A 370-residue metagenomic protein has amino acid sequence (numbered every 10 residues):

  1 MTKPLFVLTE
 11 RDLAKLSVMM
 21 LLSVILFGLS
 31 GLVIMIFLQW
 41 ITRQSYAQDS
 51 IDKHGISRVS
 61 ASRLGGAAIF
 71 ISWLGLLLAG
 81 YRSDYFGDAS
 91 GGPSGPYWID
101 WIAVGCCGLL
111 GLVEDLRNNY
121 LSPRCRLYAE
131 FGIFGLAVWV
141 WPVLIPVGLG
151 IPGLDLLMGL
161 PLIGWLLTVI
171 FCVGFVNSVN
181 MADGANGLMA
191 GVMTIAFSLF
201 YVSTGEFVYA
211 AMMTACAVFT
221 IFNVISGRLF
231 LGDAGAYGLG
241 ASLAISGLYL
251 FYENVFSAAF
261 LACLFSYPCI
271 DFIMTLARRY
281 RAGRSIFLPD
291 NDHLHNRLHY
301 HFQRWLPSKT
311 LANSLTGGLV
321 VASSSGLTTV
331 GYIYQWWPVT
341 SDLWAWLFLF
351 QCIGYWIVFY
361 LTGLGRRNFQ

Functional and structural regions predicted by a protein language model:
M1-L5, Q370: Short, intrinsically disordered terminal tails adjacent to the first/last structured region
P4-I270: "…together with the soluble PPM/PP2C metallo-phosphatase catalytic core" -> "…together with the soluble PPM/PP2C
I36-S62, N118, M274-L311: Cytosolic, membrane-interface loops and tails of multi-pass inner-membrane proteins
L74-G80, L319-W336: Alpha-helical transmembrane segments and their membrane-interface junctions in multi-pass membrane proteins
C106-E114, W337-Q370: Alpha-helical transmembrane segments and their immediate juxtamembrane interface regions
N254-A262, T328-G331, T340-L347: Structural signal for the N-terminal portions of transmembrane helices and their immediately preceding loop/interface
I270-A282, I357-R366: Membrane-helix cytosolic exit motif
L294-R297, H301-A322, I333-W346: C-terminal transmembrane helix-loop-helix hairpin of multi-pass membrane proteins
